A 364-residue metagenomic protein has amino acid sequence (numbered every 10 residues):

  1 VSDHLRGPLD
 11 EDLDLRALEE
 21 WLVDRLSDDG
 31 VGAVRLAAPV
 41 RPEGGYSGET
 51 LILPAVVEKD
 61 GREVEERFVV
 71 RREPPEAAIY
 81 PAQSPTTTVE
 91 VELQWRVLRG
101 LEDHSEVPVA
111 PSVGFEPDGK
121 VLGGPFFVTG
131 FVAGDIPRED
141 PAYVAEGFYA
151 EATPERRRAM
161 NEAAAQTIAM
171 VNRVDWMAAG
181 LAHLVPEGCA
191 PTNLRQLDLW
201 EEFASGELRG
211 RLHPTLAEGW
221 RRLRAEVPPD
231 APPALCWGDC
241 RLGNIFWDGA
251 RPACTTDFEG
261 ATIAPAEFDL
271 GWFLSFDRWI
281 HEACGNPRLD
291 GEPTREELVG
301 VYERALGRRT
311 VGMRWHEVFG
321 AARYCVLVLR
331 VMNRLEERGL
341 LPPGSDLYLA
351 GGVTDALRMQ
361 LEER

Functional and structural regions predicted by a protein language model:
S2-G32: Juxta-kinase regulatory segment immediately upstream of eukaryotic protein kinase catalytic domains
P39-E218, P228-P232: ATP-binding pocket architecture of kinase catalytic cores
P233-L235, A253: Conserved protein kinase catalytic-loop anchor
L235-W237, L242: Catalytic-loop of the protein kinase fold
T256-A261: Activation of the activation-loop gatekeeper triad in protein kinase-fold domains
E267-G307, G320-G339: Active-site activation/catalytic loop segments of kinase-like enzymes and analogous catalytic loops in related
R308, G312, V326-R364: Helical subdomain adjoining the active site within ATP-dependent kinase catalytic cores
